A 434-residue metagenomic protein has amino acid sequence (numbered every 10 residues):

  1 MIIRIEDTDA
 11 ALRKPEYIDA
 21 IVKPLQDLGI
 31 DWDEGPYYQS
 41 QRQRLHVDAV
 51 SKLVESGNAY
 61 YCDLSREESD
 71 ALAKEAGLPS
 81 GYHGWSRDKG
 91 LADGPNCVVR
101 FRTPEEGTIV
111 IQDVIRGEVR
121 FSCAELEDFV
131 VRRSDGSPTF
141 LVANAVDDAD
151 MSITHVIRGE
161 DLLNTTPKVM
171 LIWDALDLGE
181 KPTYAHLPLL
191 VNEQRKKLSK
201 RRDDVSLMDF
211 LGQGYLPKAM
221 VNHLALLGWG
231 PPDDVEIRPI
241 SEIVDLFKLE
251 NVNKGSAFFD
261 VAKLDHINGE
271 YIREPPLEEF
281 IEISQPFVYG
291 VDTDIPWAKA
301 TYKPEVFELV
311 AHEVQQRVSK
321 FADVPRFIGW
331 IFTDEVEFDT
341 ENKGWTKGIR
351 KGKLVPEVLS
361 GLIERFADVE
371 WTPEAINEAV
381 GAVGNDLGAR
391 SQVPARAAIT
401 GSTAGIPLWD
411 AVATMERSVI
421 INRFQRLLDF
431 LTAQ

Functional and structural regions predicted by a protein language model:
M1-L72, P95, R100, N144 (+7 more regions): Conserved alpha/beta enzyme-core scaffolds, especially Rossmann-like or related mixed alpha/beta domains that build
I3, Q39, Y60-L198, S206 (+1 more regions): Active-site cores that bind ATP or allylic diphosphates and position pyrophosphate for catalysis
I21, L53, G57, F101 (+7 more regions): Residue-level signal for inorganic ion chemistry
R133, M151-L162, V191-H223, L227-E236 (+2 more regions): Conserved phosphate-binding loops in nucleotide/dinucleotide-binding enzymes
F210-K218, K254-D260, K299-L309, A382-R390 (+1 more regions): Structural motif
L224, N268, A311-V318, I328 (+3 more regions): Short alpha-helical scaffolding segments that buttress acidic/His motifs in well-ordered protein cores
L277-G384: Small-residue-rich helix-loop
E370-Q434: Charged substrate- and nucleic-acid-binding regions of tRNA-handling and nucleotidyl-transfer enzymes, centered on
